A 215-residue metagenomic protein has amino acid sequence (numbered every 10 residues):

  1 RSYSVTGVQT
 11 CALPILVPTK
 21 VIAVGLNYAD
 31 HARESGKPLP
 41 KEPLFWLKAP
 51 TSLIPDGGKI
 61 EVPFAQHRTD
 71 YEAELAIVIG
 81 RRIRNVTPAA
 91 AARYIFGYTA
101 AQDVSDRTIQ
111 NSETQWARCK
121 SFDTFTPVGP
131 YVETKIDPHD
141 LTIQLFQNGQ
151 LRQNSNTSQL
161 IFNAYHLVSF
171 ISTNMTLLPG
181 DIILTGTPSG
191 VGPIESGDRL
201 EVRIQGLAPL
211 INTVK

Functional and structural regions predicted by a protein language model:
R1-C11: Single conserved hydrophobic/aromatic residue that forms the stacking wall/gate of nucleotide- or nucleobase-binding
Y3, A65-T69, C119-D123: Short Gly/Pro-enriched turn/cap motifs at secondary-structure boundaries
A12-F64: Extended, compositionally biased flexible segments
P14, K20, H67-T69, S169 (+2 more regions): Residue "hotspots" at secondary-structure boundaries inside conserved domains
L16, A23, P55, D70-E72 (+2 more regions): Residue-level recognition of short, solvent-exposed, well-ordered loop/turn junctions that link secondary-structure
H31, K37-L39, R107-K215: Catalytic-pocket segment enriched in acidic/His residues
K48, A73-L75, I79-R81, T99-V104 (+2 more regions): Short, structured patches in soluble enzyme cores that scaffold and shape functional sites
R84-Y98: N-terminal accessory regions of nucleic-acid-interacting proteins
